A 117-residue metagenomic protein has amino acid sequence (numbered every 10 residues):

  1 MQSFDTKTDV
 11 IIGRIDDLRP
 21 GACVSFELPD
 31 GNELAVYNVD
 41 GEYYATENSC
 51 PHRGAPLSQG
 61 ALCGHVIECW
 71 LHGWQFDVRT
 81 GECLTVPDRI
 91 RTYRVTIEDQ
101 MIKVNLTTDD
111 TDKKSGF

Functional and structural regions predicted by a protein language model:
M1-K7, F117: A boundary/linker detector
D5-T8, D88-I90: Short coil-to-beta-strand transition motifs
T8-D16: Short amphipathic
P20-T108, D112, G116-F117: Rieske [2Fe-2S] iron-sulfur-binding domain
